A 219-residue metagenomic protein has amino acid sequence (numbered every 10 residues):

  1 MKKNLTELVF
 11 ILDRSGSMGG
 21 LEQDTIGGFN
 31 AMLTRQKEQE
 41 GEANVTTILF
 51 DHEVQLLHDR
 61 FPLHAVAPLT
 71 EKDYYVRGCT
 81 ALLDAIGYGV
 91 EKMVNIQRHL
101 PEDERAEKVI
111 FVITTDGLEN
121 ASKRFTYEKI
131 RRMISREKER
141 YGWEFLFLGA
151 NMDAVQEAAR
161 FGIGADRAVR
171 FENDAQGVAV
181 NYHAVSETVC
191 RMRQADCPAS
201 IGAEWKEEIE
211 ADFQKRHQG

Functional and structural regions predicted by a protein language model:
M1-G219: Acidic, low-complexity intrinsically disordered regions
